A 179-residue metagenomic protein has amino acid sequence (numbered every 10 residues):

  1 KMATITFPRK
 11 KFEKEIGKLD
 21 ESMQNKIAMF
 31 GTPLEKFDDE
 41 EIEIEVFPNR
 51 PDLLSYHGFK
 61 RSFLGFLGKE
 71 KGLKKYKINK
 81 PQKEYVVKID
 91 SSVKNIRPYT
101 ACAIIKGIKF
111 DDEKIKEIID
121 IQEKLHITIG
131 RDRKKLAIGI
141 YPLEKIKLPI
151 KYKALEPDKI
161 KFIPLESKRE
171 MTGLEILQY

Functional and structural regions predicted by a protein language model:
M2-Y179: RNA/tRNA-interacting regions in translation and RNA-turnover enzymes
